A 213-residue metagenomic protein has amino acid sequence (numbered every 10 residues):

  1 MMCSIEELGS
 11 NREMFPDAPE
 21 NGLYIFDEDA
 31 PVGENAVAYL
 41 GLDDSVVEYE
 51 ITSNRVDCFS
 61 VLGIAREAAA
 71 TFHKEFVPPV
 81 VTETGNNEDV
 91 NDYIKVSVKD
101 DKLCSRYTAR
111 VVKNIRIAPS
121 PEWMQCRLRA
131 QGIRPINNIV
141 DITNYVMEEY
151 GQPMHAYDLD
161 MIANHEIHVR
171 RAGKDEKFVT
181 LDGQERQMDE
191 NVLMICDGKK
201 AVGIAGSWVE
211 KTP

Functional and structural regions predicted by a protein language model:
M1-P213: RNA/tRNA-interacting regions in translation and RNA-turnover enzymes
